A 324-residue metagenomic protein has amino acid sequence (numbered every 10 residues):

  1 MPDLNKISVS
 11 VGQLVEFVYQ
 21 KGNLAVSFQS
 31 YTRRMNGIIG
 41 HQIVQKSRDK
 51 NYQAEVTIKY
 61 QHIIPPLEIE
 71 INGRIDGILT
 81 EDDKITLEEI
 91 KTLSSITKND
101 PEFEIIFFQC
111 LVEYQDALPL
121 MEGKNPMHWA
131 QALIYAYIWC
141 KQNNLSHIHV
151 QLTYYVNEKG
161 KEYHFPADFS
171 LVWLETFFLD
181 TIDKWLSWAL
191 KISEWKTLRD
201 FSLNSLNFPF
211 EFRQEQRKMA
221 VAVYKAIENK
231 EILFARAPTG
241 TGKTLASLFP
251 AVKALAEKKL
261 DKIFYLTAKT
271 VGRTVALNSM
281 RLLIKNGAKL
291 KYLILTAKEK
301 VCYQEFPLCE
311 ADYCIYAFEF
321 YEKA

Functional and structural regions predicted by a protein language model:
M1-D83, S94, K98-F108: Metal-dependent nuclease catalytic cores that hydrolyze phosphodiester bonds in DNA/RNA, characterized by
H62-E175: Mg2+/Mn2+-dependent nuclease catalytic core
N99, K161-Y163, L245-S247, T274-S279 (+1 more regions): A short acidic (Asp/Glu
L174-N204: Polybasic (Lys/Arg-rich)
S193-R236: Conserved pre-motif I regulatory segment
D200, K259-A324: A substrate-engagement module of RecA-like helicase motors
Y224-K225, T244-K259, N278-L283: Walker A/P-loop NTP-binding motif
E228-P250, K262: Walker A/P-loop
